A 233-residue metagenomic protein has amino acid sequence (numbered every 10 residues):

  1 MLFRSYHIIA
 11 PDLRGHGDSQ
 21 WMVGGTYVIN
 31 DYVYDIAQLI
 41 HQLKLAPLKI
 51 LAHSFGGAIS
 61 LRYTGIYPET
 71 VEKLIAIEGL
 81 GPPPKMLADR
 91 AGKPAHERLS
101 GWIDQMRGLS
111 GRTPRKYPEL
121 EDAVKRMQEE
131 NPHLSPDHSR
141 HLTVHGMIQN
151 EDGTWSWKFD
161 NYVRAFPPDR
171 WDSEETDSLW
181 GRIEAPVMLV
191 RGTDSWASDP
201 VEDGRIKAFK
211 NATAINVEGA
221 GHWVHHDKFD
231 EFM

Functional and structural regions predicted by a protein language model:
S5, L43-P94: Conserved hydrolase catalytic core segment
I9-F55, L87-K93: Active-site loop/oxyanion-hole signature of alpha/beta-hydrolase fold enzymes
L13-G17, G81, G221-V224: Alpha/beta-hydrolase active-site loop signature
V33, A37, V124, F229-M233: Short, amphipathic alpha-helical "lid/cap" segments that border enzyme active or binding sites
G111-R170: Conserved alpha/beta-hydrolase catalytic His-Asp/Glu region
D177-A220: Conserved loop-alpha-helix segment in the C-terminal half of the alpha/beta-hydrolase fold that carries the catalytic
V217-M233: Catalytic histidine-centered segment of alpha/beta-hydrolase-like enzymes
